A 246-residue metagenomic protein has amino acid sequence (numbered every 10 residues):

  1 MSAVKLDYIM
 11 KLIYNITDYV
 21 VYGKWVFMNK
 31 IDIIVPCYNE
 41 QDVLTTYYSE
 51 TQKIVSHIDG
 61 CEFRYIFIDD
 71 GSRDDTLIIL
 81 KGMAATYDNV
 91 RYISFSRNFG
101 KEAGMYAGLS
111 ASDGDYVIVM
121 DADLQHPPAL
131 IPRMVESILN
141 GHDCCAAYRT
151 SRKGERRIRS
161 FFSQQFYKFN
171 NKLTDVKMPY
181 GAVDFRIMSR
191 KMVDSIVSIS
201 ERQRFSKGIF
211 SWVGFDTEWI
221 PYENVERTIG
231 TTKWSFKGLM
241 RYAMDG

Functional and structural regions predicted by a protein language model:
D7-F27, F205-G246: Hydrophobic helical membrane-anchoring modules
K24-R156: Structured catalytic core of nucleotide-sugar glycosyltransferases
G82, F95-R97, K101-A111, Y116 (+2 more regions): Acceptor/aglycone-binding surface of glycosyltransferases and processive sugar-polymer synthases
